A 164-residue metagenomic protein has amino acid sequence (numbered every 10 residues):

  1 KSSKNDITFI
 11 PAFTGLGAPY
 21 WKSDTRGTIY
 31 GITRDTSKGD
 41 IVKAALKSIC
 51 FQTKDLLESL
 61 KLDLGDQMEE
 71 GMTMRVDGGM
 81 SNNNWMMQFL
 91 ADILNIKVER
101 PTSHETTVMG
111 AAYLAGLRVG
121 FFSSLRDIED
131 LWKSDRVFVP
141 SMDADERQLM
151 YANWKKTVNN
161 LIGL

Functional and structural regions predicted by a protein language model:
K1-L164: Glycine/Thr-rich phosphate-binding loops that ligate phosphate moieties of nucleotide and other phosphorylated ligands
